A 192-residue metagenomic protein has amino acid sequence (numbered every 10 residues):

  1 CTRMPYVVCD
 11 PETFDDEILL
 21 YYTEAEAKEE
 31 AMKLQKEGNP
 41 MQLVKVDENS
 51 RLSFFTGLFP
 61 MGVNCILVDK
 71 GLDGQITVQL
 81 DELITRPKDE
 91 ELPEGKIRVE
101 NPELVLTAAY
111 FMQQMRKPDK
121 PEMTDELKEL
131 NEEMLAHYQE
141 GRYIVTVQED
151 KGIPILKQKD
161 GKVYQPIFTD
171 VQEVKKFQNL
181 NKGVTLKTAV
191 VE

Functional and structural regions predicted by a protein language model:
C1-E192: An interfacial alpha-helical scaffold signature
